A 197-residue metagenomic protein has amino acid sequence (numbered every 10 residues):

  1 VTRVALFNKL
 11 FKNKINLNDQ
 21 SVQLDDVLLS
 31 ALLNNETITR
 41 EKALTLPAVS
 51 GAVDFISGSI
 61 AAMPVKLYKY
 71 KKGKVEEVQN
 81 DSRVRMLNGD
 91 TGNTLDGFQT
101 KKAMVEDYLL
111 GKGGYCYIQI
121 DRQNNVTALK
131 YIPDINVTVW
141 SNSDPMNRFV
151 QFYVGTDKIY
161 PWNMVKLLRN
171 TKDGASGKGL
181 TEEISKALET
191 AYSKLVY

Functional and structural regions predicted by a protein language model:
T2-Y197: Structured, contiguous alpha/beta core segments that scaffold functional sites
